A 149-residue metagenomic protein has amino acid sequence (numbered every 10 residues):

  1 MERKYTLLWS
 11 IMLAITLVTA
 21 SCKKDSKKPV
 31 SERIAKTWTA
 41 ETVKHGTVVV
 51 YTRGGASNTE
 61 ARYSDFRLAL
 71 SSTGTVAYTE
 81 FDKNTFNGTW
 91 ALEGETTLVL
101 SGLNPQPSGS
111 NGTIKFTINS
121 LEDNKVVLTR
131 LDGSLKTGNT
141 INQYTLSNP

Functional and structural regions predicted by a protein language model:
M1-W9: Bacterial N-terminal signal peptides that target proteins for export
W9-T16: Bacterial N-terminal signal peptides
L17-S21: C-terminal motif of bacterial Sec signal peptides marking the signal peptidase cleavage site
K23-N87, E93-P149: Lipid interaction determinants
